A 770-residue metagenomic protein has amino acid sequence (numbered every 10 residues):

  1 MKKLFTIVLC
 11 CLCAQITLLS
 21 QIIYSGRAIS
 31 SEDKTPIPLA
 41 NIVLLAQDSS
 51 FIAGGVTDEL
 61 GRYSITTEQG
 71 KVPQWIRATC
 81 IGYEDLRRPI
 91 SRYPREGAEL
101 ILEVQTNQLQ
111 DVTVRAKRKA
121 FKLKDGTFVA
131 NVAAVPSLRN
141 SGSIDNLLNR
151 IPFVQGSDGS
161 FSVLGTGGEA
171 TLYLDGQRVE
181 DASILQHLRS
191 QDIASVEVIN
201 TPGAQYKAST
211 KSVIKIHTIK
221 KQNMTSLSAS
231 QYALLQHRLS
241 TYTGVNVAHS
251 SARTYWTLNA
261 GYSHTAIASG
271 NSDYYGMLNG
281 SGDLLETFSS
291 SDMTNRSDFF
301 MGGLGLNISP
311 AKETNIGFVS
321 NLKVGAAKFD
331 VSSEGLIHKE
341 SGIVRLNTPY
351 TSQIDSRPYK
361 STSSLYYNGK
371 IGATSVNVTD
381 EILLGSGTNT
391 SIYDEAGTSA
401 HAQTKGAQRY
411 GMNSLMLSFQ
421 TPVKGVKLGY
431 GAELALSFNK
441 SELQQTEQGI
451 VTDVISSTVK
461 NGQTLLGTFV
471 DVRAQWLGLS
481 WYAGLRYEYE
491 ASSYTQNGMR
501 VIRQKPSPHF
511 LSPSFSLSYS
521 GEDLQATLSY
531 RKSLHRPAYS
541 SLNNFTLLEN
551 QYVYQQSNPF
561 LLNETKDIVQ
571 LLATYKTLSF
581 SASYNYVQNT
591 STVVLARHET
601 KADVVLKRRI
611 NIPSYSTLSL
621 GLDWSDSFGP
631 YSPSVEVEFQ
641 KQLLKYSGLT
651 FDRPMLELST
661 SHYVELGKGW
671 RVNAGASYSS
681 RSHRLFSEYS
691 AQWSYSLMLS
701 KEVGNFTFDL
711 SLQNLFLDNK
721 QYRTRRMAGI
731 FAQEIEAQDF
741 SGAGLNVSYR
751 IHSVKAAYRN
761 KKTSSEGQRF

Functional and structural regions predicted by a protein language model:
V43-L45, T79-Y83, E96-P136, D158 (+1 more regions): Short, acidic, small-residue-rich periplasmic hinge/interaction motif at the N-terminus of Gram-negative outer-membrane
G97-E103, D111, I144-N146, A182-S183 (+3 more regions): N-terminal periplasmic accessory domains that precede and gate Gram-negative outer-membrane beta-barrel machines
D145-R178: Extracytoplasmic beta-strand/coil segments of soluble accessory domains associated with Gram-negative outer-membrane
Q177-P202, V247: Short acidic/polar hinge/loop motifs at secondary-structure boundaries that mediate gating or recognition
F299-A327, Y350-N497, S518-Q525, L578-A582 (+2 more regions): Face-selective signature of the C-terminal outer-membrane beta-barrel domain
M412-M416, G467, Q556, L562 (+3 more regions): Outer membrane beta-barrel strand-and-loop segments of large Gram-negative receptors, especially TonB-dependent
K440, Y489-Y494, E522-I568, Y584-A602 (+1 more regions): Surface-exposed extracellular loop regions of Gram-negative outer-membrane beta-barrel proteins, predominantly
K460-N461, R503-P506, L534-Q588, L606-L618 (+2 more regions): Outer-membrane beta-barrel signature, preferentially recognizing the C-terminal barrel domain of Gram-negative
